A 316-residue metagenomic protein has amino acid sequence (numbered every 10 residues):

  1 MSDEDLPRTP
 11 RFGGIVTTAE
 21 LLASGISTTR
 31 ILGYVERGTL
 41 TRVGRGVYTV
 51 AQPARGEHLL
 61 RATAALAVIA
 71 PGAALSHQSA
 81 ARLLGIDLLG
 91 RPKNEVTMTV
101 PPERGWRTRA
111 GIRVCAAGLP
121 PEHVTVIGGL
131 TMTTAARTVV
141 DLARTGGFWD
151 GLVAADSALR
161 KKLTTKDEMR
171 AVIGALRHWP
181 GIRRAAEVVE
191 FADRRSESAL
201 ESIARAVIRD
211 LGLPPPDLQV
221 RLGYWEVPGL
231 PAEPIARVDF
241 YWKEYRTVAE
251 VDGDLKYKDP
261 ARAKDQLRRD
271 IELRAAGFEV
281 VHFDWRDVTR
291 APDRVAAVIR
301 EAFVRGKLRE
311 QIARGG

Functional and structural regions predicted by a protein language model:
M1, F12, S27, L159-G316: Surface segments flanking catalytic/ligand-binding clefts of nucleic-acid enzymes
M1-R183, D217, V304-K307, Q311-G316: Short gly/ser-rich loop at a beta-strand->alpha-helix junction or flexible surface loop bordering the NTP-binding
